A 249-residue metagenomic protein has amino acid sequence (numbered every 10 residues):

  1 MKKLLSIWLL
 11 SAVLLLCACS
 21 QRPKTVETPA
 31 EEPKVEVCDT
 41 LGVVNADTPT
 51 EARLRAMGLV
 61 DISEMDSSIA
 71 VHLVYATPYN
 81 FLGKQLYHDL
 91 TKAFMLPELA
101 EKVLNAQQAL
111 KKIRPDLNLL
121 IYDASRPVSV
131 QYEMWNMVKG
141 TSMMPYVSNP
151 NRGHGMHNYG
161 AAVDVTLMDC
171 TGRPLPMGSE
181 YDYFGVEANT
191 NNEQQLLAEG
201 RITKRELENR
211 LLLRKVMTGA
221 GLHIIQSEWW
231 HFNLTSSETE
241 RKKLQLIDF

Functional and structural regions predicted by a protein language model:
M1-L9: Bacterial N-terminal signal peptides that target proteins for export
S6, S227-E228: Short, low-complexity intrinsically disordered segments
L10-L14: Short, linear, compositionally biased motifs with a strong N-terminal bias
L16-A18: C-terminal motif of bacterial Sec signal peptides marking the signal peptidase cleavage site
S20-A124, N136-M137, T141-S227, S236-F249: Extracytoplasmic cell-surface/polysaccharide-interacting catalytic and binding patches
P127: Segments that shape or occlude catalytic/ligand-binding pockets
Q131-W135: A short acidic (Asp/Glu
F232: Conserved metal-phosphate-binding beta-hairpin within the catalytic cores of diverse ATP-dependent phosphoryl-transfer
